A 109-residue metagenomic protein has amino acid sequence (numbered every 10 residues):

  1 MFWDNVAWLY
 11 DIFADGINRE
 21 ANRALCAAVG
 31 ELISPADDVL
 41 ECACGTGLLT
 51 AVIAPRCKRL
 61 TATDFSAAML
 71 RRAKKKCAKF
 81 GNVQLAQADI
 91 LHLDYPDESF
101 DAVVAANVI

Functional and structural regions predicted by a protein language model:
M1-W8: N-terminal, positively charged/glycine-rich alpha-helical extensions of SAM-dependent methyltransferases
Y10-C26: Conserved SAM-binding loop and adjacent beta-strand
A28-S34, L93-D94: Glycine-rich helix-loop-beta junction characteristic of Rossmann-like nucleotide cofactor-binding loops
A36, F100-D101: Local beta-strand N-terminus motif with an aromatic residue
L40-H92: Class I SAM-dependent methyltransferase SAM/SAH-binding core
V104: A conserved beta-strand element that flanks and buttresses the S-adenosyl-L-methionine
N107-V108: Short catalytic micro-motifs in class I SAM-dependent methyltransferases
